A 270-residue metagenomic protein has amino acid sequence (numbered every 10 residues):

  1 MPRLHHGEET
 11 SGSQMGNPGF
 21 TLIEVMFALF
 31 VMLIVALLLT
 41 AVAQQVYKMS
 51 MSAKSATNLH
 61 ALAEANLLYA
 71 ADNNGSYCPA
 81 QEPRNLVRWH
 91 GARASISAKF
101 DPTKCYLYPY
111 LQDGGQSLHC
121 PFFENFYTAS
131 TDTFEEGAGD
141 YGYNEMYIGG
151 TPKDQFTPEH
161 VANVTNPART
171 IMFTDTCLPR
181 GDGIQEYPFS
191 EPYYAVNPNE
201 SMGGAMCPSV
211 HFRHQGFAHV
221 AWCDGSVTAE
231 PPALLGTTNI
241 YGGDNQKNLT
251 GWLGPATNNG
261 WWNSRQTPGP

Functional and structural regions predicted by a protein language model:
M1-F20: N-terminal leader/signal peptides at the extreme start of proteins
S13-Q14, L29, T176: Composition-driven detection of intrinsically disordered, low-complexity segments
N17-T57: Amphipathic alpha-helical segments typified by the pilin-like N-terminal helix that continues immediately C-terminal
S55-P270: Short, well-structured segments within or immediately adjacent to enzyme catalytic domains that line ligand-binding
